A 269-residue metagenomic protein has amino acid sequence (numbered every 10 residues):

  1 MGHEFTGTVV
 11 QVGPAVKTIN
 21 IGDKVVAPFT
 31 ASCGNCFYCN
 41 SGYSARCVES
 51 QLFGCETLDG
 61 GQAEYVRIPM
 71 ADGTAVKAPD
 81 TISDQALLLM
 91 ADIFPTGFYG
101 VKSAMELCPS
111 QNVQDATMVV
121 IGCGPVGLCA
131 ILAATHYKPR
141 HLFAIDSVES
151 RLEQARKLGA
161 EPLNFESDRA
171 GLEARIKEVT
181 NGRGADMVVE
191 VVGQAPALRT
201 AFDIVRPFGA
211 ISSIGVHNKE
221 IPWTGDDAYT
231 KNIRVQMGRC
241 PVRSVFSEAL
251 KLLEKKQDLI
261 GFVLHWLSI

Functional and structural regions predicted by a protein language model:
M1-F37, D59, P79: Glycine-rich beta-strand-centered segment in the early N-terminal region that forms part of a ligand/cofactor-binding
V10, F143, S212: Conserved beta-strand positions in the Rossmann-like core of class I SAM-dependent methyltransferases
N35-I121: NAD(P)H dinucleotide-binding glycine-rich loop of Rossmann-like/cofactor-binding domains, especially the beta1-alpha1
T96, V126, A134: Hydrophobic/small residue at the entry helix of a nucleotide-binding pocket
Q114-C123, T135-T200: Adenosine-nucleotide cofactor-binding segment
E173-E178, N218-W266: C-terminal substrate-binding/catalytic core of Rossmann-like NAD(P)-dependent dehydrogenases/reductases
V205-P207: Helix-to-beta-strand junctions that scaffold the AdoMet/dcAdoMet cofactor pocket in Class I SAM-dependent enzymes
G209-A210, I233: Glycine-centered, small-residue-biased loops immediately flanking beta-strands in adenine/cofactor-binding cores
